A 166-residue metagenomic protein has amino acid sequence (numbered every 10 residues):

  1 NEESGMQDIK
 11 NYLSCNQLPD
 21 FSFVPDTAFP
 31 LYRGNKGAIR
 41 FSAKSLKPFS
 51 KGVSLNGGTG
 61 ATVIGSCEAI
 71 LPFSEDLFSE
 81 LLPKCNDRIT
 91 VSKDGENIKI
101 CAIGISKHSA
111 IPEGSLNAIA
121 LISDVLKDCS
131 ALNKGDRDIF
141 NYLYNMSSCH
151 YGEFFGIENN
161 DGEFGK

Functional and structural regions predicted by a protein language model:
N1-P48, C149-G165: Acidic/histidine-rich catalytic neighborhood of metal-dependent amide-processing enzymes
L46-K166: Metal-dependent amide/peptide-bond hydrolase catalytic core, centered on the "pita-bread" metallohydrolase fold
